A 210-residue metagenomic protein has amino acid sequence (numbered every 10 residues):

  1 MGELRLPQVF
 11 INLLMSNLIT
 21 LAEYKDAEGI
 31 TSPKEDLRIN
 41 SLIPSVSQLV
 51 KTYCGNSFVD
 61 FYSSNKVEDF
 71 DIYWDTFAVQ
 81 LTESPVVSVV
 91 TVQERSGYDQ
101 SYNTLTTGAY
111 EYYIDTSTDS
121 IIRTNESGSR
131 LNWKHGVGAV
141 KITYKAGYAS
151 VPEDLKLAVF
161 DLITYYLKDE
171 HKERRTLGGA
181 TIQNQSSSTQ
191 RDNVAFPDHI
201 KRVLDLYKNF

Functional and structural regions predicted by a protein language model:
L4-F210: Divalent metal-cofactor coordination and adjacent catalytic microenvironments
